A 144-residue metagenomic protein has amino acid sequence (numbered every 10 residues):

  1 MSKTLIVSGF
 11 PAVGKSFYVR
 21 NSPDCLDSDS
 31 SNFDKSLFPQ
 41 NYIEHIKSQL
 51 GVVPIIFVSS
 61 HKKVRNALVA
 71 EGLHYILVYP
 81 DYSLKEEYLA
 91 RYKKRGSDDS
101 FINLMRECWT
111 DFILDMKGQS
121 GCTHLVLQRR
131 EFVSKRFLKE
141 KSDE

Functional and structural regions predicted by a protein language model:
M1-E144: Catalytic phosphate/metal-binding cores of nucleic-acid and nucleotide-processing enzymes, i.e., regions that mediate
